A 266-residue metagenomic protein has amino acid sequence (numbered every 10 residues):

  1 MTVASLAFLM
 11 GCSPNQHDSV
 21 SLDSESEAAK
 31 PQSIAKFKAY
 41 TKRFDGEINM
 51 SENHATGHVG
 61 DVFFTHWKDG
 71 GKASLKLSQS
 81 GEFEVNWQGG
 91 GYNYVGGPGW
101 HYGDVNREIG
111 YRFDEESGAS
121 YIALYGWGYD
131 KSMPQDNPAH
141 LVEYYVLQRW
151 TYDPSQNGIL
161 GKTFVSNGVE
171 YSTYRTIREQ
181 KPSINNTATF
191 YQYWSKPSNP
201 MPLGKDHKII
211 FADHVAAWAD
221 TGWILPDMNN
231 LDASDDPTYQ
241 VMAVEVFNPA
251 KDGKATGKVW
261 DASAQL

Functional and structural regions predicted by a protein language model:
M1-S5: Sec-dependent N-terminal signal peptides
F8-S33: Bacterial Sec-dependent N-terminal signal peptides
D23, A29-D45, H54, A250-D261 (+1 more regions): Non-catalytic accessory regions used for complex assembly or targeting
K30-G97: N-terminal segment immediately downstream of the Sec signal-peptide cleavage site in secreted/extracellular proteins
S51-N53, T65-K68, K76-S80, N86-Q88 (+7 more regions): A structural detector for beta-sheet-dominated domains
Y92-V165: Extracellular-facing segments of soluble proteins and assemblies that are Gly/Ser/Thr-biased and enriched in aromatics
D136-P202: An exposed acidic His-Trp-rich patch
K205-L266: Long, compositionally biased interface segments
